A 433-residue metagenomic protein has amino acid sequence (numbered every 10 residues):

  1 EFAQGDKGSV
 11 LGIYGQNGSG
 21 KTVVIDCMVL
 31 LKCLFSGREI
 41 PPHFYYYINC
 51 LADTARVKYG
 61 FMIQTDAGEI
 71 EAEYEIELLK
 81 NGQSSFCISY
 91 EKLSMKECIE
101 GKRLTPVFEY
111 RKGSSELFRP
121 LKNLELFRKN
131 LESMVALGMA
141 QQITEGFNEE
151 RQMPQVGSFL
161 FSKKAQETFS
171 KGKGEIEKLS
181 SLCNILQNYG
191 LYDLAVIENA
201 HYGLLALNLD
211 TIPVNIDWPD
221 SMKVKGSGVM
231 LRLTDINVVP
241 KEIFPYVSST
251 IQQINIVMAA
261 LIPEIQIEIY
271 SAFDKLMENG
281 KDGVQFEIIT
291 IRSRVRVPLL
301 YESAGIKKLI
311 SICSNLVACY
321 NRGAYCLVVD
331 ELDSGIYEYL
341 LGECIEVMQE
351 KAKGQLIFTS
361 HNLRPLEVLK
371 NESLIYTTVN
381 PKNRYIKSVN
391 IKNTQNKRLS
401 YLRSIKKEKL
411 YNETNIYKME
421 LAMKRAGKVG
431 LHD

Functional and structural regions predicted by a protein language model:
E1-V29: Pre-Walker A-like glycine/lysine-rich segment at the N-terminus of P-loop NTPase domains
S9-G18, G280-V317, L332-I336: Conserved ABC ATPase signature
L31-P42, Y320-R322, K351-A352: Post-Walker A helix-loop "phosphate-sensing" segment adjacent to the P-loop in P-loop NTPases
F35-T54, V368, P381-N383: Flexible phosphate/Mg2+-sensing switch loops adjacent to catalytic phosphate-binding sites
K80-A260: Electropositive, glycine-dotted interaction segments that contact anionic polymers or phosphate-rich ligands
K225-Y301, N415, E420-D433: Extended helical coiled-coil dimerization/tether regions that scaffold and oligomerize large DNA-maintenance assemblies
G323, V329-L332: Walker B catalytic motif
E343-D433: C-terminal lobe/lid and adjacent interdomain/linker elements of RecA-like ASCE P-loop ATPase modules
